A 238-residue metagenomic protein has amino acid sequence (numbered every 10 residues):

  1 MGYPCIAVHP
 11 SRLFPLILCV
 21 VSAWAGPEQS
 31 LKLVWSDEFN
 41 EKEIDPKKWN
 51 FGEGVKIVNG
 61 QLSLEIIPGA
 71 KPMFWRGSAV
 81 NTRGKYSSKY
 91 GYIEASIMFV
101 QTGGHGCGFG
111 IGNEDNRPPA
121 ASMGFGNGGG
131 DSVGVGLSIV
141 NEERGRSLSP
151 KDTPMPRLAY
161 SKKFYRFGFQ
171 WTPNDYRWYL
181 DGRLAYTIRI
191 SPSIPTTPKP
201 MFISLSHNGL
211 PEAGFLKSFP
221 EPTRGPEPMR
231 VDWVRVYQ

Functional and structural regions predicted by a protein language model:
M1-H9: N-terminal secretory signal peptides that target proteins for export/translocation
H9-L16: Sec-dependent signal peptide recognition, specifically the positively charged N-region followed immediately by
L18-A25: Hydrophobic h-region of N-terminal signal peptides that target proteins for export in Gram-negative bacteria
G26-Q238: GH16 jelly-roll
